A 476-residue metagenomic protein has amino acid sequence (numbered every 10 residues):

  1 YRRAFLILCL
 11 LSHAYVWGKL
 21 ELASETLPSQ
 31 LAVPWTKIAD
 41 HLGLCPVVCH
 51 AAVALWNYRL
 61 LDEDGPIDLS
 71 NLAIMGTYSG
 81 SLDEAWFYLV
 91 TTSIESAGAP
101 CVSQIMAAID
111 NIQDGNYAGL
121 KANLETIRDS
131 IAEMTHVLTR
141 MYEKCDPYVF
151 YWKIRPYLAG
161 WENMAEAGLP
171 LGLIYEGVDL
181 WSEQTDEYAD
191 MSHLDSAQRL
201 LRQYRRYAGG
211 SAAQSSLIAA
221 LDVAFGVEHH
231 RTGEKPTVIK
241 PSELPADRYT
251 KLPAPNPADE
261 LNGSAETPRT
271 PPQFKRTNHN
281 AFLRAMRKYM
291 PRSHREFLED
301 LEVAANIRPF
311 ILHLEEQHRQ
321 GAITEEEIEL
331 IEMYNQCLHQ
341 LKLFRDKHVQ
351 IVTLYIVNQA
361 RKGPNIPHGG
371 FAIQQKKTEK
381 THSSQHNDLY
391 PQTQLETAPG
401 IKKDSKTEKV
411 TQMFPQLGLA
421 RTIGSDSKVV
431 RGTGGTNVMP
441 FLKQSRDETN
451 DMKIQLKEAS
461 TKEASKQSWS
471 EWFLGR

Functional and structural regions predicted by a protein language model:
Y1-R476: Surface-exposed peri-terminal alpha-helical interaction modules
